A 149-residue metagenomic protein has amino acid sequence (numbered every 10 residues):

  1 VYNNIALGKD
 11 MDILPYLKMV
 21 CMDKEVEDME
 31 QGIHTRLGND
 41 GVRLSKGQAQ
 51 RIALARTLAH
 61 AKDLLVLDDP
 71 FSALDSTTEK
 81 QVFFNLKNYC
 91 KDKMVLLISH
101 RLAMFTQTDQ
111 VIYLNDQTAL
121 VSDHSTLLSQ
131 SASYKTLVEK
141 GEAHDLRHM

Functional and structural regions predicted by a protein language model:
Y2-R36, A61, T78, S133-T136: Conserved "ABC signature" C-loop
D23-I52, A61-D63, L67-P70, L74 (+2 more regions): ABC-fold ATPase nucleotide-binding domain signature/coupling loops
G32, T77, F84, N88-K91 (+1 more regions): C-terminal portion of ABC ATPase nucleotide-binding domains
G38, F83-F84: A short, noncatalytic alpha-helical element within ATPase nucleotide-binding/catalytic domains
L54, I98: Hydrophobic anchor residue at the start of the ABC signature
A61, S99-R101: Catalytic "switch" loops of ABC-type ATPases
